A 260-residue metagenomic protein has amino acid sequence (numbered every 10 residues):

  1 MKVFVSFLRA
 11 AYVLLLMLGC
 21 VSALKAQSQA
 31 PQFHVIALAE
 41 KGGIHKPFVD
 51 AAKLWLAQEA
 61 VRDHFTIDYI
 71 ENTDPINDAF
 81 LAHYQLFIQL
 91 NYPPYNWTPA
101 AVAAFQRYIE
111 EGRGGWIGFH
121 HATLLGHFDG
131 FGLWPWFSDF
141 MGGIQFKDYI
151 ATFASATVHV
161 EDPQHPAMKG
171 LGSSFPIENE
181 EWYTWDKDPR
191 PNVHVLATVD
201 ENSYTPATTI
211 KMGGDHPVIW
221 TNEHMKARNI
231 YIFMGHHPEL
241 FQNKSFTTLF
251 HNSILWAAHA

Functional and structural regions predicted by a protein language model:
M1-A30: Bacterial Sec-dependent N-terminal signal peptides
S28-F33, A39, P47, V61-R62 (+3 more regions): Extracellular ligand-binding/catalytic regions of CAZymes and related secreted enzymes and adhesion modules
Q29-L125: Helical hinge/lid and interdomain linker segments adjacent to catalytic or ligand-binding clefts that mediate domain
V49-D50, F128-G132, A207-T209: Short aromatic-enriched loop/helix-cap "lid" or pocket-rim segments at secondary-structure transitions that line
T66-D68, H194, R228: Conserved beta-strand segments of alpha/beta enzyme cores
N96-G170: A glycine-rich, often tryptophan-bearing local segment used as a flexible ligand/cofactor-contacting loop or short
L133-M141, K187-P191, N252-A260: Oxidoreductase and adenylate-handling cofactor-binding alpha/beta cores
Y149-K226: Catalytic beta-strand/loop cores that center a nucleophilic Ser/Cys/Thr and support acyl-enzyme chemistry
